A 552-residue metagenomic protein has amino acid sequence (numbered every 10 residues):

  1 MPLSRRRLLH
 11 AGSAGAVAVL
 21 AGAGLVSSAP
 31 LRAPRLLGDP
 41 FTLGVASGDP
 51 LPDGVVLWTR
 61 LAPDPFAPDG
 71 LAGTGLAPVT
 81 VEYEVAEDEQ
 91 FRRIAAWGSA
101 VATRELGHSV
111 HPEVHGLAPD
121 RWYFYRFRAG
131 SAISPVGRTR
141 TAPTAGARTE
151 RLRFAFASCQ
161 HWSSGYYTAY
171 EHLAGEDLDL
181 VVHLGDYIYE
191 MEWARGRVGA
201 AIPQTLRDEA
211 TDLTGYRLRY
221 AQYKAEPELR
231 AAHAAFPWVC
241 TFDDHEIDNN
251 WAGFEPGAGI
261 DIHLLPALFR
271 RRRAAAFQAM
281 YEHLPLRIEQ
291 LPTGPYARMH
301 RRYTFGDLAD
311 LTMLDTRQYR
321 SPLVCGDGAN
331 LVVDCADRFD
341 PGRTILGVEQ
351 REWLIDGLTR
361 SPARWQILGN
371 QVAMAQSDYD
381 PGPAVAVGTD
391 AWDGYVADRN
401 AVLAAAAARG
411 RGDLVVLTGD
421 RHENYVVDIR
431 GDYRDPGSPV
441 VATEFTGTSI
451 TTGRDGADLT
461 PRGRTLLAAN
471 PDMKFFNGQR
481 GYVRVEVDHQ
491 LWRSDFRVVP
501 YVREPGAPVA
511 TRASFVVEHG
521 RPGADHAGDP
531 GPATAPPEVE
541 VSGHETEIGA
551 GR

Functional and structural regions predicted by a protein language model:
P2-G22, A29-R552: Metal-dependent phosphoester/phosphodiester hydrolase catalytic core
